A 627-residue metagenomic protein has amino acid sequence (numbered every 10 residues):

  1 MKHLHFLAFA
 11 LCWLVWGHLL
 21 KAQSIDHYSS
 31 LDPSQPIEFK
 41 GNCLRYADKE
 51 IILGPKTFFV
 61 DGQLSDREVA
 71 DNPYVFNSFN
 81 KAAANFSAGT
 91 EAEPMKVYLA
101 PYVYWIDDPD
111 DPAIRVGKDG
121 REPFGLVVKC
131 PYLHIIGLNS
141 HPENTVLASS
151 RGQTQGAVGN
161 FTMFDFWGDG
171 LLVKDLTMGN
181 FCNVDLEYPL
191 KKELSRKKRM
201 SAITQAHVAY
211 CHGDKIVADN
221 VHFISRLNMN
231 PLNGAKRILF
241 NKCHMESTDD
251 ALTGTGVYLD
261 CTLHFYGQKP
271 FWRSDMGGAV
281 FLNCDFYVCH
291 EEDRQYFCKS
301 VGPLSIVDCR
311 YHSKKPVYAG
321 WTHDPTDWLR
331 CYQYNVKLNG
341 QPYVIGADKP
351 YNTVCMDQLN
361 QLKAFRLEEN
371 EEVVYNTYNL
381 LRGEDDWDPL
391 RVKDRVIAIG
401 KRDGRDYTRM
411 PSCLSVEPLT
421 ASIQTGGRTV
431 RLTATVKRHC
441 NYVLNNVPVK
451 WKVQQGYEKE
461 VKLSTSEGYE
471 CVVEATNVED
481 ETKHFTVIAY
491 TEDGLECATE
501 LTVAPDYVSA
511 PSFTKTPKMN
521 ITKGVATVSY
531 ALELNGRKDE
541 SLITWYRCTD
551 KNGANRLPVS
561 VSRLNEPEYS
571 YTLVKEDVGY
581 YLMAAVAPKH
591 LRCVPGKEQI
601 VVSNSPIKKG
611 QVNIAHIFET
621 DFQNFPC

Functional and structural regions predicted by a protein language model:
M1-A8: Bacterial N-terminal signal peptides that target proteins for export
A8-G17: Bacterial N-terminal signal peptides
L19-A22: Signal peptide processing junction and immediate N-terminal pro/mature segment of secreted/exported proteins
S24-P411, H484-T486: Sequence-level preference for short, compositionally simple segments enriched in small aliphatic or small polar residues
T408-C627: Ser/Thr/Pro/Gly-rich low-complexity disordered regions
